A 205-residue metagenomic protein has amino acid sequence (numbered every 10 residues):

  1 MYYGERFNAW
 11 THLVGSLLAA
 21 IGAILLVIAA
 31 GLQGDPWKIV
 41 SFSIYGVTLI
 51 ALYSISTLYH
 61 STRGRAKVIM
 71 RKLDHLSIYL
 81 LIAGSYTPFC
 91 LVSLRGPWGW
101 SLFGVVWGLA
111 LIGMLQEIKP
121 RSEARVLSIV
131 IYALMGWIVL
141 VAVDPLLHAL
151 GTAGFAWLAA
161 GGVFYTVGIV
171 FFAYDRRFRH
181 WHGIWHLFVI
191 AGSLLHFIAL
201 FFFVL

Functional and structural regions predicted by a protein language model:
M1-L205: Multi-pass alpha-helical transmembrane bundles in non-GPCR membrane proteins that perform intramembrane catalysis
